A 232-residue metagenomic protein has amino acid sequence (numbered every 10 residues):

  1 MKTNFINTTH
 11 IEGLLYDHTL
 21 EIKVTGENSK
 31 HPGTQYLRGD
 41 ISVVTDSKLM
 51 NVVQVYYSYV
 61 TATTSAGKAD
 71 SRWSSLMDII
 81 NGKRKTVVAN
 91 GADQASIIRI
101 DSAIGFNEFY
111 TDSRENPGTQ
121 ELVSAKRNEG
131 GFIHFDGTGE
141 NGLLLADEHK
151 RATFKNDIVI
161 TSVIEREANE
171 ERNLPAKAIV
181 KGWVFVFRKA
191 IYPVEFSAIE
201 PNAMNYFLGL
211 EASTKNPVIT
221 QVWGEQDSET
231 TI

Functional and structural regions predicted by a protein language model:
M1-I232: OB-fold and OB-like single-stranded nucleic-acid-recognition modules and their adjacent interaction interfaces
